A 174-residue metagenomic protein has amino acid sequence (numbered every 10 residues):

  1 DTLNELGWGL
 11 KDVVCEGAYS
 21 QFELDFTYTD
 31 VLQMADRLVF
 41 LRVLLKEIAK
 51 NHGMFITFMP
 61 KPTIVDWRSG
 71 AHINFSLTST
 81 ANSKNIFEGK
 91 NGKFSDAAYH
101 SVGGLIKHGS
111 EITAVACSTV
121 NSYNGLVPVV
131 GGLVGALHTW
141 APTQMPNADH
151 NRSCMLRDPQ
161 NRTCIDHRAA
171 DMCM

Functional and structural regions predicted by a protein language model:
D1-M174: Glycine-rich, acidic/polar active-site loops that bind/position phosphate-bearing ligands
